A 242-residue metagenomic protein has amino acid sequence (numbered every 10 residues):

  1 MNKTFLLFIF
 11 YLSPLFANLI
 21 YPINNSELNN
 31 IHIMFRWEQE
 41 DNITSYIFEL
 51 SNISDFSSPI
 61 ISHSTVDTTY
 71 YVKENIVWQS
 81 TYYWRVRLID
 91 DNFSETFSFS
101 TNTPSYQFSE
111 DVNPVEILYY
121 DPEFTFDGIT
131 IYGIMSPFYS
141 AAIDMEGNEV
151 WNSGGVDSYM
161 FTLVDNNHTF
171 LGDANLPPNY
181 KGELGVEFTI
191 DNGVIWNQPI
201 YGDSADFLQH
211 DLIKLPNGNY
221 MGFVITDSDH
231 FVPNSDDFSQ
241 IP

Functional and structural regions predicted by a protein language model:
K3-L15: Sec-dependent N-terminal signal peptides
N18-D41, E95-D111: Pro/Thr/Ser/Gly-rich low-complexity, intrinsically disordered linker/stalk tracts
E40, N75-V77, L215: Hydrophobic loop/turn residues within beta-sheet-rich immunoglobulin-like superfamily modules
E40-T44, I134-P137: Short proline/glycine-enriched turn/loop motifs at strand-loop junctions of beta-rich domains
I47-Q79, D91-F97, T101: Recognizes extended acidic, P/S/T-rich segments that occur within or adjacent to Ig-like beta-sandwich modules
F97-P242: Histidine-/acidic-rich catalytic cores in large beta-rich domains
